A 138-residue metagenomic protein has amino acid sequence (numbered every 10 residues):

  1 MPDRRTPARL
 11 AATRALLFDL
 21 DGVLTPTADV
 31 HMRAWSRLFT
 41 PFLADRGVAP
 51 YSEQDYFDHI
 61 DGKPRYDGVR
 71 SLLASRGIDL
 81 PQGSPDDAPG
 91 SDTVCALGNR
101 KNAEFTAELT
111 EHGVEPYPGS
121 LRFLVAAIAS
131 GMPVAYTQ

Functional and structural regions predicted by a protein language model:
M1: Non-catalytic, low-structured ubiquitin/UBL-interacting segments
R4, L10-L20, L24-P118, A129: N-terminal helical cap/lid subdomain that shapes the substrate entry/recognition surface in HAD-like hydrolases
L121: Conserved catalytic core of two-component sensor histidine kinases
P133: Residue-level detector of anion-binding/catalytic polar loops
T137-Q138: Mobile, glycine-rich extracellular loop/lid and propeptide segments that shape or gate substrate/ligand access
